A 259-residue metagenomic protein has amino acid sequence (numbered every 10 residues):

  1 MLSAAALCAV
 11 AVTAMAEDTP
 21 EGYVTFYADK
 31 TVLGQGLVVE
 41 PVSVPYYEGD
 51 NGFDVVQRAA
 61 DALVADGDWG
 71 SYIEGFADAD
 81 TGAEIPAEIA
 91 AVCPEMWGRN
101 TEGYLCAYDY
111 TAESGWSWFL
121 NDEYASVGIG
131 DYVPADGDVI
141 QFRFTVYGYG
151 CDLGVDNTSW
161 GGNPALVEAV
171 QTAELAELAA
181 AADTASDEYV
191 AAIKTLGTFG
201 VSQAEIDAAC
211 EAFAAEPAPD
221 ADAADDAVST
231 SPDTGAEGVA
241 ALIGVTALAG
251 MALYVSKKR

Functional and structural regions predicted by a protein language model:
M1, T234-G238: N-terminal export and membrane-targeting signals
M1-A9: Bacterial N-terminal signal peptides
A5, A125, G244-T246: Residue-level signal for the start and early helices of compact helical domains
V12, K257-K258: Short hydrophobic alpha-helical membrane-entry/anchor segments
A14-D233: Ubiquitin-like/PB1-type beta-grasp interaction modules and other compact soluble beta-rich domains
E237-K257: A cross-kingdom C-terminal cell-surface attachment/processing module
